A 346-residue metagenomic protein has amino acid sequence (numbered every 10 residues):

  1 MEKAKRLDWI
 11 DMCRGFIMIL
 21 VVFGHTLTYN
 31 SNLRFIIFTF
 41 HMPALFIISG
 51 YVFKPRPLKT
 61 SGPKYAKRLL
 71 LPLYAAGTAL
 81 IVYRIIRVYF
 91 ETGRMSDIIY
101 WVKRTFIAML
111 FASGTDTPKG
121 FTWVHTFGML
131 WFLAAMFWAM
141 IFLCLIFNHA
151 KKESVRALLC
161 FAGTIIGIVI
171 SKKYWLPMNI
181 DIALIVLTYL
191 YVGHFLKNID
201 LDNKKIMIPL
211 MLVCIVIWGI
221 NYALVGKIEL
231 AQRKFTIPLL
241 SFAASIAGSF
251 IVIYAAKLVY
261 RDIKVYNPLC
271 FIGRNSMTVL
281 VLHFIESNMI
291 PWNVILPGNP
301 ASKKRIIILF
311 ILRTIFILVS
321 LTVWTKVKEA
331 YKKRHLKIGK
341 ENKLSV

Functional and structural regions predicted by a protein language model:
M1-V346: Alpha-helical transmembrane segments and their immediate juxtamembrane cytosolic regions
